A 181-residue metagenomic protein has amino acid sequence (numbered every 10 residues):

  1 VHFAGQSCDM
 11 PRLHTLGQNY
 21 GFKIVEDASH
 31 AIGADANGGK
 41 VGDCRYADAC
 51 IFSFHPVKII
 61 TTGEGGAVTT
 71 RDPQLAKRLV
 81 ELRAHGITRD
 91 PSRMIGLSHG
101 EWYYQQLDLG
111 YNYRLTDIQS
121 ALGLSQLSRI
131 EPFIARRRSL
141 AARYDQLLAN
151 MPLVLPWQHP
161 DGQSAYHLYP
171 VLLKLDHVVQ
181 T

Functional and structural regions predicted by a protein language model:
V1, Q6-H14, N19, D35 (+1 more regions): PLP-dependent aminotransferase class I/II
V1-L75: Active-site phosphate-binding strand-loop segment of PLP-dependent enzymes
